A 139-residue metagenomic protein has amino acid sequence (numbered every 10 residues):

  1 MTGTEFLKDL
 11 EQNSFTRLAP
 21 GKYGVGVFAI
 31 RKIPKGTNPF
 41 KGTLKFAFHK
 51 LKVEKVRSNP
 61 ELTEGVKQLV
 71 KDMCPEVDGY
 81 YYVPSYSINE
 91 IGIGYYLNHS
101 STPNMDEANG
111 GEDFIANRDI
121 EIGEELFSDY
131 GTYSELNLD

Functional and structural regions predicted by a protein language model:
M1-D139: Conserved catalytic SET/PR domain of SAM-dependent protein methyltransferases, capturing the structural core that binds
